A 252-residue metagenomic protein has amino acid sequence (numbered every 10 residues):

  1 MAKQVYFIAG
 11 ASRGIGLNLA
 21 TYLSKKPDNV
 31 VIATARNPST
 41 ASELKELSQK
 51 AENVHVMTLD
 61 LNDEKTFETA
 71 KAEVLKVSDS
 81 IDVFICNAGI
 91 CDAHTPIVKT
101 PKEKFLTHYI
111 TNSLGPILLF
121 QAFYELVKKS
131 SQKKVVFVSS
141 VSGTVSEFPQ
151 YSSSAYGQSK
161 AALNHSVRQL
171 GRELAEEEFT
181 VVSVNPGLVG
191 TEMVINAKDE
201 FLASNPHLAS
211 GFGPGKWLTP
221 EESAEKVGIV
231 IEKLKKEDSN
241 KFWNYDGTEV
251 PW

Functional and structural regions predicted by a protein language model:
A9, I81-G89, N112, F137-S139 (+1 more regions): Rossmann-fold scaffold of SDR-type NAD(P)-dependent oxidoreductases
S12, G16-T21: N-terminal Rossmann NAD(P)H-binding glycine-rich loop of SDR-like oxidoreductase domains
S24-E43: Conserved glycine-rich Rossmann-like NAD(P)H-binding loop of the short-chain dehydrogenase/reductase
S48-K65: Rossmann-fold cofactor-recognition segment
N62-V77: Conserved Rossmann-fold cofactor-binding substructure of NAD(P)-dependent oxidoreductases
I90, H94-Y109, L114-L118, K128-E176 (+1 more regions): Catalytic loop of short-chain dehydrogenase/reductase
S183, D199-W252: C-terminal helical subdomain
P186-N196: Short, flexible catalytic-loop segment of classical short-chain dehydrogenase/reductase
